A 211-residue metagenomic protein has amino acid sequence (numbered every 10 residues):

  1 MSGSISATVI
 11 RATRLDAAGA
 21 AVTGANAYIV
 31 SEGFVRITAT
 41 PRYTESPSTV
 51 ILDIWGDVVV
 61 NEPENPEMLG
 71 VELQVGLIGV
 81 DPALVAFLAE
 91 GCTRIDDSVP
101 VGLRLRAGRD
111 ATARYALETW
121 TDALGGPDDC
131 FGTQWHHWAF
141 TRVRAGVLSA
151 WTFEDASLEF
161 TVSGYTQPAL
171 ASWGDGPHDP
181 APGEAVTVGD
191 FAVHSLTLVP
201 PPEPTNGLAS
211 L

Functional and structural regions predicted by a protein language model:
M1-T44, L211: Polar/acidic, low-complexity leader/linker segments enriched in S/T/G and N/D
A21-Y28, W120-Q134, G174-F191: Acidic Ser/Thr/Pro-rich low-complexity disordered segments that often serve as glycosylated linkers/stalks around
Y28-M68: N-terminal interaction modules that seed assembly of large macromolecular complexes
A39-Y43, L77, T119-T121, T166: Hydrophobic side chains in beta-strands
I54, V60-V85, E90, A156-L170: Oligomerization/assembly interface segments of phage tail-like spikes and tubes
V80-G108: Charged, amphipathic alpha-helical segments
D97, V101-A150: Short helix-loop boundary/capping segments
A139-L211: Mixed-charge, glycine-accented linear interaction segment located at domain edges/termini
